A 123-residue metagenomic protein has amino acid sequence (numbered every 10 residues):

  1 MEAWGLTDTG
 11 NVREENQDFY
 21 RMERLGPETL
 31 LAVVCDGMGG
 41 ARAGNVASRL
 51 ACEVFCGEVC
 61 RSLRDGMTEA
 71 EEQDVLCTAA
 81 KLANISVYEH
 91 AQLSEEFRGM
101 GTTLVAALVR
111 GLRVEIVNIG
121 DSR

Functional and structural regions predicted by a protein language model:
M1-R123: PP2C/PPM-type serine/threonine phosphatase catalytic domain
